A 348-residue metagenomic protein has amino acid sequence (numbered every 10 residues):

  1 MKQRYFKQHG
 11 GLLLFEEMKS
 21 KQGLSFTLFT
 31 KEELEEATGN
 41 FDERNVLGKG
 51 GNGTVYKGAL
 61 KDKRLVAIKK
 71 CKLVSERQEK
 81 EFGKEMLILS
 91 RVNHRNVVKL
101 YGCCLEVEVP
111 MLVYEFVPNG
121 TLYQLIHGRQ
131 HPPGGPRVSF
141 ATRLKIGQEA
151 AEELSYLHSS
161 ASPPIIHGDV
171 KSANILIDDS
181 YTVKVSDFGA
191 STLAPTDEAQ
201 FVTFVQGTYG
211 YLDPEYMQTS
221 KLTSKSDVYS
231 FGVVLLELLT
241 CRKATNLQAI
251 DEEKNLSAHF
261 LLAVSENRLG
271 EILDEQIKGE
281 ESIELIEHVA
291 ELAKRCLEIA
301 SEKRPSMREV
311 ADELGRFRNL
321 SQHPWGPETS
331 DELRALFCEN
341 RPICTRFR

Functional and structural regions predicted by a protein language model:
M1-R348: Conserved eukaryotic protein kinase-like
